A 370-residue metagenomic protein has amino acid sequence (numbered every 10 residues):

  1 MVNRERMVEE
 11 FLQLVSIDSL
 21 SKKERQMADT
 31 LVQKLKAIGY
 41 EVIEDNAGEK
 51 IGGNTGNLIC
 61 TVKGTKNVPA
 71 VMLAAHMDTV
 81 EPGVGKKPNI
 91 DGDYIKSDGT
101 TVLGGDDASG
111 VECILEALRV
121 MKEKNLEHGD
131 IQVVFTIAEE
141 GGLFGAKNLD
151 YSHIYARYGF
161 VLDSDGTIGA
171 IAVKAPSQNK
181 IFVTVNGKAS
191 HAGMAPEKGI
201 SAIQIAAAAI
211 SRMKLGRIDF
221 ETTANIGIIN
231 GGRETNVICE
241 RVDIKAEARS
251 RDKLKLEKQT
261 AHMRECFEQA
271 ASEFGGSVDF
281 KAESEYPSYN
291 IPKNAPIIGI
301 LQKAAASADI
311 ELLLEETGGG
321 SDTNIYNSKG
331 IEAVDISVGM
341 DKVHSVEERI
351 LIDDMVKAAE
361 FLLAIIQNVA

Functional and structural regions predicted by a protein language model:
M1-R25, S284, D341-S345: N-terminal capping segment at the start of a domain
L20-N67: A non-catalytic alpha/beta surface segment that caps or lines the substrate-entry region of metallo-dependent hydrolase
A28, G53-N54, T61-F135, S152 (+2 more regions): Active-site metal-coordination/substrate-binding segment of hydrolases, especially metallo-dependent peptidases
G48, M77-T79, V134-G142, S164-G166 (+2 more regions): Acidic, glycine-rich active-site loops and adjacent beta-strand->loop/helix elements that engage anionic groups
D78-D93, I171-T184, V334: Acidic-glycine-rich active-site phosphate/pyrophosphate-binding loop
I90-V102, T184-S190, A308-D309, M340-H344: Glycine/charged-rich beta-loop-alpha catalytic/anionic-binding loops adjacent to active sites
T101-P176, I218, T223-A224, I228 (+3 more regions): Acidic/histidine-rich catalytic neighborhood of metal-dependent amide-processing enzymes
A202-A370: Metal-dependent amide/peptide-bond hydrolase catalytic core, centered on the "pita-bread" metallohydrolase fold
